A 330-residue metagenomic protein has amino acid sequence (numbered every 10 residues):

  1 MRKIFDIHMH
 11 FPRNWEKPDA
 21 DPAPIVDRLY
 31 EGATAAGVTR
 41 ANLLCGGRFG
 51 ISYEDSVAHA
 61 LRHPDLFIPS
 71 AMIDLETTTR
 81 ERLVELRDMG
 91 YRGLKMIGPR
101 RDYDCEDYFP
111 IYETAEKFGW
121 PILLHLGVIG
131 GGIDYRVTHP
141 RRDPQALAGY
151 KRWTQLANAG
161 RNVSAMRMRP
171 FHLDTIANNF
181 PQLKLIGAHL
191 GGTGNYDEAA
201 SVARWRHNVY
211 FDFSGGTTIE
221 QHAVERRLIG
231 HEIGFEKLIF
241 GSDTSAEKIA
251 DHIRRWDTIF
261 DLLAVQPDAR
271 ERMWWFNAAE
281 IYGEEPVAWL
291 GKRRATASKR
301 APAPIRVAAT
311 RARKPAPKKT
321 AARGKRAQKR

Functional and structural regions predicted by a protein language model:
M1-H10, P22-R40, V84, I233-I239 (+2 more regions): Mid-to-C-terminal alpha-helical segments outside catalytic/metal-binding sites
M1-P110, T114, F118, F260 (+2 more regions): Mid-domain alpha/beta scaffold segments of enzyme catalytic cores
I7-H10, L44, S70-M72, K95-I97 (+5 more regions): A cross-family glycoside hydrolase active-site/sugar-binding cleft signature
P12-W15, R48-I51, E76-T78, D102 (+4 more regions): Active-site environment of divalent metal-dependent phosphoester hydrolases
E16-D19, E54-S56, R82-L83, Y108 (+5 more regions): Short aromatic-enriched loop/helix-cap "lid" or pocket-rim segments at secondary-structure transitions that line
R28, D55-A58, P110, H172-T175 (+5 more regions): Alpha-helical elements of Rossmann-like donor-binding domains used by nucleotide-donor carbohydrate transfer enzymes
A35-T39, H63, T175-L185, V265-A269: A structural motif corresponding to the C-terminal end of an alpha-helix and its immediate exit/capping segment
G93, Y108-I239: Catalytic pocket-lining loop regions of alpha/beta-barrel enzymes, especially the amidohydrolase/enolase/GH5 lineages
